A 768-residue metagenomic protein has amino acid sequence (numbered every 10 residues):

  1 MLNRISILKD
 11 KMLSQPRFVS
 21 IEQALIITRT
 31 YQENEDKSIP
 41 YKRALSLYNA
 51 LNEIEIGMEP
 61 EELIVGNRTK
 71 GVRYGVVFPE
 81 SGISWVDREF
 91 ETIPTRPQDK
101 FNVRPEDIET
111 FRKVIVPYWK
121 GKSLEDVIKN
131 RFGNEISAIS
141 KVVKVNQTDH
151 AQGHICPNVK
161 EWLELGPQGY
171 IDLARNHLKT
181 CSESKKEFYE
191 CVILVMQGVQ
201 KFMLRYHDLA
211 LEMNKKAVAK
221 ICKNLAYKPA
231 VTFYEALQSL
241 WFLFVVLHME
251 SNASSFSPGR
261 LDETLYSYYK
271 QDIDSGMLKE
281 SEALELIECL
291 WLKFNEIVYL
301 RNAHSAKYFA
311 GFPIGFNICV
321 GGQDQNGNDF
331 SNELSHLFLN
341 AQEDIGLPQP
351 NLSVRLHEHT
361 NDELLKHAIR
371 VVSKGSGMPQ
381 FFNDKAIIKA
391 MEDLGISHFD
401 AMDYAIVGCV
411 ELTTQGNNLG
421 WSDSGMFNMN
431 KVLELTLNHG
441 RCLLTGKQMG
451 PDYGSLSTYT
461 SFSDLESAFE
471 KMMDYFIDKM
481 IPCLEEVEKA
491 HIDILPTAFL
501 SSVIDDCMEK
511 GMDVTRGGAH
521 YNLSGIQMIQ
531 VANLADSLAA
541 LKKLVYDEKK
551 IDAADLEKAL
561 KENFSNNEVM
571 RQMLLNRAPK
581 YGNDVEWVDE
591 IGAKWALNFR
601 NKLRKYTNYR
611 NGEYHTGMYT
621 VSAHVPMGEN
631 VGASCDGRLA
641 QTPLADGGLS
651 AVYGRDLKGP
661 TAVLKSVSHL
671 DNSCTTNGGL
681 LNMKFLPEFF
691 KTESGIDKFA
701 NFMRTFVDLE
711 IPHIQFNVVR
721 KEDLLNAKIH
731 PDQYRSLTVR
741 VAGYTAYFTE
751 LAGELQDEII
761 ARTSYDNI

Functional and structural regions predicted by a protein language model:
M1-V192, K223-I768: Conserved catalytic cores of very large enzyme subunits
V192-V195, V199, M203: Low-complexity, highly charged intrinsically disordered N-terminal segments that act as targeting/localization
M203-A210, D262-Y266: Extended amphipathic alpha-helical scaffold segments
M213-K216: A conserved hydrophobic secondary-structure block that centers on an alpha-helix together with its immediately flanking
